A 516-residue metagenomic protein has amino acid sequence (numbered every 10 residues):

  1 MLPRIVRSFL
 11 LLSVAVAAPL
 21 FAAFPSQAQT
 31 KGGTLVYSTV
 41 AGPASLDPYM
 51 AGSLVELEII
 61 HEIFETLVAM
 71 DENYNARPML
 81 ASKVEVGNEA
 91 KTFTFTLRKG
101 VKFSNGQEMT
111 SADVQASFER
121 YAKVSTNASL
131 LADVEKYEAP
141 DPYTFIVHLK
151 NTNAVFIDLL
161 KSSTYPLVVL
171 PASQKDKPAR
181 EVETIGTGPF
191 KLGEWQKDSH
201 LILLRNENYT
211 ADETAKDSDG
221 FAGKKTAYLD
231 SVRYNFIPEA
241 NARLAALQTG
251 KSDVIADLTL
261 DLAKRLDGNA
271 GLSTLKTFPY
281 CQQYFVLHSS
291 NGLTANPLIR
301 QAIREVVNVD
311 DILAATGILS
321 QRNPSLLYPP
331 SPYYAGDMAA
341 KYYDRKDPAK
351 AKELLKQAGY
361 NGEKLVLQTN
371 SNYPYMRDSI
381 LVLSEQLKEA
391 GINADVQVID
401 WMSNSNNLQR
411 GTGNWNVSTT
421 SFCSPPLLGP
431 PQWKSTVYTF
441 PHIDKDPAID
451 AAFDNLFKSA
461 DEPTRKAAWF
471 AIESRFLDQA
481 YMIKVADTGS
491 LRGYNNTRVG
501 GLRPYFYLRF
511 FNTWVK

Functional and structural regions predicted by a protein language model:
Q29-T30, E85, T96, S129-Q174 (+1 more regions): Surface-exposed binding/hinge segments that line and control ligand-binding clefts or catalytic entry sites
Y37, G106, E385-S435, A467-F470: Periplasmic binding protein-like
S38-N88, E119, I185: N-terminal lobe/hinge region of extracytoplasmic solute-binding protein
D47, R265, S290, T294-S331 (+2 more regions): Periplasmic-binding protein-like
S82-N127, P140, I146-H148, A246 (+1 more regions): Aromatic- and charge-enriched surface segment that lines or borders ligand/interaction sites
E89, S104, H148-P166, I185-A242 (+2 more regions): Aromatic-rich, solvent-exposed beta-strand/loop patch
F190, S320-Q357, Y373-M376: Structural transition elements
D344, D395-N404, P431-R498, K516: Extracytoplasmic/peripheral linker and loop segments enriched in polar/acidic and small residues with frequent Thr/Pro
